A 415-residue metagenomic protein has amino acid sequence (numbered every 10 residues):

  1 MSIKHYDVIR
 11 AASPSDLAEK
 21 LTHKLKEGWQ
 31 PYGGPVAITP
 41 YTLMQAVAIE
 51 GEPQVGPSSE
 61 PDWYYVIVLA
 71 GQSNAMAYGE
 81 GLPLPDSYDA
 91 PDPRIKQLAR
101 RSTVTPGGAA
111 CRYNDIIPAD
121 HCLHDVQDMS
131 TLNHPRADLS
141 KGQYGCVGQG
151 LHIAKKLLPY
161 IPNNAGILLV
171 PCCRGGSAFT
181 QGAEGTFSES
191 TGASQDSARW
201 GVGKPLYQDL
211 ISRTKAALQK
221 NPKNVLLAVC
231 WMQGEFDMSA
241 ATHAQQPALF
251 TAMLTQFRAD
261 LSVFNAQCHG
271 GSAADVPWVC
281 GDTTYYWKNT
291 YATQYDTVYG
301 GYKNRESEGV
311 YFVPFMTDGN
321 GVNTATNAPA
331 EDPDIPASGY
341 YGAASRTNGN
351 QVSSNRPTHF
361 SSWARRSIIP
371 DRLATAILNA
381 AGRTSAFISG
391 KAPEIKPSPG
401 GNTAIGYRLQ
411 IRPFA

Functional and structural regions predicted by a protein language model:
M1-Q54: Terminus-proximal functional modules
Y6-D7, Q45, I167, V310 (+1 more regions): A broad, low-specificity signal marking well-ordered, structured residues that form hydrophobic/aromatic
Q30-T39, S353-P357, P397-P399: Short, surface-exposed beta-strand/turn "edge" patches of beta-sheet domains
T42-M44, A273-V276, A404: Short edge beta-strand segments in beta-sheet-rich domains
V55-K396: Cell-envelope and extracellular/periplasmic
P397-F414: Disulfide-stabilized, aromatic/cysteine-rich ligand-recognition loop
